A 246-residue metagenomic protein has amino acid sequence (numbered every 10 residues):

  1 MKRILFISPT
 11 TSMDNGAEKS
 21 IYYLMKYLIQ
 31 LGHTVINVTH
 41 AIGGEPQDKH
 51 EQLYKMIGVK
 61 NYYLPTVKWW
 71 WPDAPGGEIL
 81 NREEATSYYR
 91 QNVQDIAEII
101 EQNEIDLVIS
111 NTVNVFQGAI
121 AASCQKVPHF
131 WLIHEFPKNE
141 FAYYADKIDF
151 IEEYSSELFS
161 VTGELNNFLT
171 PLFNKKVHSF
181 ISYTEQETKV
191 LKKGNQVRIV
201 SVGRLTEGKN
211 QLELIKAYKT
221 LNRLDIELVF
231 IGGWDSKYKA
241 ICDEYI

Functional and structural regions predicted by a protein language model:
N15-Y23, V197, T206-T220: A conserved mid-protein helix/loop that constitutes part of the nucleotide-sugar donor-binding site
G16-L28, P46-H50: Short amphipathic alpha-helix
V38-P46, V202, E227-D243: Glycosyltransferase donor-sugar binding loop
T39-E78: Conserved nucleotide-sugar phosphate-binding/catalytic loop shared by glycosyltransferases and other
Y62, E153-K189: Donor nucleotide-sugar binding/catalytic pocket of nucleotide-sugar-dependent glycosyltransferases
V67, P137, E164-L165, F180-K189 (+2 more regions): Short beta-strand->alpha-helix junction loop in the catalytic core of nucleotide-activated group-transfer enzymes
S110-V115, I133: Short His-centered aromatic/hydrophobic patch
H129-S156: A conserved, positively charged/aromatic
